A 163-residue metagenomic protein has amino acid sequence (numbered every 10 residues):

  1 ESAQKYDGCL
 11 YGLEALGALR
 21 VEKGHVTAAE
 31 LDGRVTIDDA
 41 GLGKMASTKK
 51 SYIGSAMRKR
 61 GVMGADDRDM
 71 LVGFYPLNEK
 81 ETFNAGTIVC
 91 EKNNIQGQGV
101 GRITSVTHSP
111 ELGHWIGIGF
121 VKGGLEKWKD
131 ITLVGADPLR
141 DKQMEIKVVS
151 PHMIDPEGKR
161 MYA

Functional and structural regions predicted by a protein language model:
E1-A163: Conserved, structured C-terminal
